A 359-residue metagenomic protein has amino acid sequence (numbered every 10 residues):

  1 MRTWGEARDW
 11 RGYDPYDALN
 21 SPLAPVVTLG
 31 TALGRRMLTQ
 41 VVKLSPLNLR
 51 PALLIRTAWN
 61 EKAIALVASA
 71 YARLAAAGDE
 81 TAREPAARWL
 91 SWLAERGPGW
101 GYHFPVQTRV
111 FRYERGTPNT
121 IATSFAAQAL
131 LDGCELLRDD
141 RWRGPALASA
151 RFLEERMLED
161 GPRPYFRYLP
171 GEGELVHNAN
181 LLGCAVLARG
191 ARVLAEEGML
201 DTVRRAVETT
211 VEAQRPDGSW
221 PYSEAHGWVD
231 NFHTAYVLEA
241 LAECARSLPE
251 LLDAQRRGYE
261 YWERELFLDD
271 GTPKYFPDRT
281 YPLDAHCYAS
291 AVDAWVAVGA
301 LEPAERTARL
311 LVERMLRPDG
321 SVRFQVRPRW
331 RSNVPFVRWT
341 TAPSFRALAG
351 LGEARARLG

Functional and structural regions predicted by a protein language model:
M1-S69, R73-E80, R88, D140-R141 (+1 more regions): Replace the tail clause
M1-W4, G78-R96, R138-R156, A195-A213 (+3 more regions): Extended, well-ordered alpha-helical scaffold segments
D9-N20, R36-I55, A94-E114, W142 (+5 more regions): Glycine- and aromatic-rich loop/turn segments at beta-sheet edges
D17-S21, L29, A58-S69, T117-Q128 (+4 more regions): Aromatic- and histidine-enriched alpha-helix N-cap/loop-to-helix transition segments that scaffold the rims
L66-E80, F125-D139, L182-E196, Y236-E250 (+2 more regions): Well-ordered alpha-helical scaffold segments within catalytic/enzyme domains
A129-L194, D201: Aromatic- and glycine-enriched pocket-lining scaffold segments that form the walls of small-molecule binding clefts
Y236-A294: A beta-strand-loop signature enriched in Asp, Gly, Thr, and Trp that corresponds to the sialidase/neuraminidase Asp-box
P282-V322: C-terminal hydrophobic structural anchor segments that stabilize assembly/packing rather than catalytic chemistry
